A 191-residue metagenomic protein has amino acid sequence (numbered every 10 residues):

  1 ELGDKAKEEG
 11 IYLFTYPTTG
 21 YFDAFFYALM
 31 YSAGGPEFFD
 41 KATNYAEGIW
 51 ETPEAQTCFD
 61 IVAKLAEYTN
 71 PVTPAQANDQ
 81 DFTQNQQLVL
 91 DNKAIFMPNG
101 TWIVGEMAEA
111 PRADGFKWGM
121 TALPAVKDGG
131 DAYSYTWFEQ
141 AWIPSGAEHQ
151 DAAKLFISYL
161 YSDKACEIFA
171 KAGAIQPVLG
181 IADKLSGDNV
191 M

Functional and structural regions predicted by a protein language model:
E1-L2, F22-F25, A55-V62, N85 (+3 more regions): Stable alpha-helical elements in mature extracytoplasmic
L2-G48, N85, A94: Extracytoplasmic/periplasmic solute-binding protein
G3-A6, N44-A77, L123: Glycine-centered hinge/linker elements that transmit conformational signals in sensory and ligand-binding systems
E9-Y12, L90-N99, F116: Alpha-to-beta junction loops
A33-T57, E109-R112, A125-Y133, D183-S186 (+1 more regions): Short, solvent-exposed loop/beta-turn-alpha elements that line the ligand-binding surface or hinge of extracytoplasmic
E67-N70, E109-A174: Extracytoplasmic/periplasmic substrate-recognition and gating elements
A75-L90: Short helix-initiation/N-cap motifs at beta->coil->alpha
N99-M107, E139: Beta->alpha turn/N-cap motifs
